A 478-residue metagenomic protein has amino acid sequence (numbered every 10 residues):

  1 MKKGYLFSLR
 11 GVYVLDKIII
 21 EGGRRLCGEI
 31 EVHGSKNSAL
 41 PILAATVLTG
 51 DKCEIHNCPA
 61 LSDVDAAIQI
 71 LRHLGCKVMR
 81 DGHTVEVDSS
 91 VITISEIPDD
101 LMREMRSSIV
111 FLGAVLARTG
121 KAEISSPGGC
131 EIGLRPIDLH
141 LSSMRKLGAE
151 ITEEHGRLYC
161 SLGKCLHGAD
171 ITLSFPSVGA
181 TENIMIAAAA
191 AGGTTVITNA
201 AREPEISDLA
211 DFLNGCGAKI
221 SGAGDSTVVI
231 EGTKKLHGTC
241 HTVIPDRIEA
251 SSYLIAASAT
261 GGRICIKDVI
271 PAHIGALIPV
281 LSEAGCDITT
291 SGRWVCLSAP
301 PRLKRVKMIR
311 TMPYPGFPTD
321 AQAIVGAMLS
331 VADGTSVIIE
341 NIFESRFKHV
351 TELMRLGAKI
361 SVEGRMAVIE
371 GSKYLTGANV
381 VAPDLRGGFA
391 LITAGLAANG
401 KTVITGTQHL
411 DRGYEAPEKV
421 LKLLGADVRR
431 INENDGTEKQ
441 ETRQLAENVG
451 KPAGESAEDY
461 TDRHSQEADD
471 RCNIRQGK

Functional and structural regions predicted by a protein language model:
K2-G450, S456, C472-K478: Short, structured segments at the rim of ligand-binding sites
